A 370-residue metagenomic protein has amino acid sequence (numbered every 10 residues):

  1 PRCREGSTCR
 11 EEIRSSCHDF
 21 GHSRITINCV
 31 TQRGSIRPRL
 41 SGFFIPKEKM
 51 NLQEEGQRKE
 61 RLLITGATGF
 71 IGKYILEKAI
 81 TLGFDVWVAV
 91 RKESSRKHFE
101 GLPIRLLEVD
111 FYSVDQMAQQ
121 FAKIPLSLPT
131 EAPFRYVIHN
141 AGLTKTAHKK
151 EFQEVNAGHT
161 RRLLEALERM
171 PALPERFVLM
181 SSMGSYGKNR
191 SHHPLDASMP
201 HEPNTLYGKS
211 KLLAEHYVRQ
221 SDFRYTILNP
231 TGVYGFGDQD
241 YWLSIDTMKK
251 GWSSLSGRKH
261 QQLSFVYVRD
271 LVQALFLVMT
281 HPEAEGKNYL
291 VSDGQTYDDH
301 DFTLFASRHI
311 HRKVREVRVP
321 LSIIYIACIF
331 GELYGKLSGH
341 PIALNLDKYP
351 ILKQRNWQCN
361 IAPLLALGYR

Functional and structural regions predicted by a protein language model:
R4-E11, N51-L52, G56, V109 (+3 more regions): C-terminal amphipathic/interface module of NAD(P)-dependent oxidoreductases and related NAD-binding regulators
L62-L82: N-terminal Rossmann NAD(P)H-binding glycine-rich loop of SDR-like oxidoreductase domains
V109-G158, R162, Y186: NAD(P)H-binding glycine-rich loop region in Rossmannoid oxidoreductase-like domains and their noncatalytic homologs
H139, R161-L206, T226: Conserved Rossmann-fold NAD(P)-dependent oxidoreductase catalytic core, especially the SDR/UDP-sugar
E202-T226: Active-site Tyr-X1-5-Lys
K209, D238-L243, G257-M279, G286-K287: Substrate-positioning beta->alpha
T226-L243: Flexible, glycine-rich beta-alpha linker
L277, H281-L344, A366: Mid/C-terminal beta-alpha module of Rossmann-like enzyme folds, strongest in SDR-family dehydrogenases/epimerases
